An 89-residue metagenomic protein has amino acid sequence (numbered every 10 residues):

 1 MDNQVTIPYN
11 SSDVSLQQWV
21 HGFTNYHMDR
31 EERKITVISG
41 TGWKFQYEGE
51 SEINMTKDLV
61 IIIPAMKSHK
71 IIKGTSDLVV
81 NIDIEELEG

Functional and structural regions predicted by a protein language model:
D2-Q4, P8, V60: Domain-scale activation on soluble regions of proteins
N10-R30, I38, W43-Y47, I62-A65: Conserved short histidine dyad/triad with adjacent acidic residue
Y47-G49, E86: Short acidic, glycine-rich loop/turn motifs
S51-M55, L59-A65: Beta-strand-centric surfaces of beta-sandwich/beta-rich domains
P64-G89: Ligand-binding loop in jelly-roll beta-barrel domains
